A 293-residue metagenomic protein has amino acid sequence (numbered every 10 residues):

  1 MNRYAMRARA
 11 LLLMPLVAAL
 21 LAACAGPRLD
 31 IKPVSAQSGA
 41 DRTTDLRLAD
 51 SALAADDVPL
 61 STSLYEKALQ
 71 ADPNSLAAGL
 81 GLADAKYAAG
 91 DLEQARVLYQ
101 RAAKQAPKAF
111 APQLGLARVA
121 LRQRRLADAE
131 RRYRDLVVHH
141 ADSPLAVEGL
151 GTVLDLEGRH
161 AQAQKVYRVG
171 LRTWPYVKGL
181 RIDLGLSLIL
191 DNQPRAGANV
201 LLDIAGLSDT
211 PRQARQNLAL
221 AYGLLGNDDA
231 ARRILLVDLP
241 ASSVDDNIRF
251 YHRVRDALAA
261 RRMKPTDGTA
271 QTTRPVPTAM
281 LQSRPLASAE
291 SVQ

Functional and structural regions predicted by a protein language model:
A18-T43: Bacterial Sec signal peptide processing site at the extreme N-terminus
R28-L29, L207-D209, A214, L218-Q293: Terminal, low-structured helical/coil segments at or just beyond the last alpha-helical repeat
S38-A77, G81-A88, R118: Alpha-helical segment of the N-proximal tetratricopeptide repeat
L53-A54, L80-A83, Y87, L114-L121 (+4 more regions): Position-specific recognition of the canonical hydrophobic site in helix A of tetratricopeptide repeat
A55-E66, A88-R101, Q123-D135, E157-V169 (+2 more regions): Structural signature of tandem alpha-helical TPR/SEL1-like repeats, specifically the intra-repeat loop/turn
A71, Q105, V138-H140, R172-W174 (+2 more regions): Structural marker of alpha-solenoid helical repeat scaffolds
